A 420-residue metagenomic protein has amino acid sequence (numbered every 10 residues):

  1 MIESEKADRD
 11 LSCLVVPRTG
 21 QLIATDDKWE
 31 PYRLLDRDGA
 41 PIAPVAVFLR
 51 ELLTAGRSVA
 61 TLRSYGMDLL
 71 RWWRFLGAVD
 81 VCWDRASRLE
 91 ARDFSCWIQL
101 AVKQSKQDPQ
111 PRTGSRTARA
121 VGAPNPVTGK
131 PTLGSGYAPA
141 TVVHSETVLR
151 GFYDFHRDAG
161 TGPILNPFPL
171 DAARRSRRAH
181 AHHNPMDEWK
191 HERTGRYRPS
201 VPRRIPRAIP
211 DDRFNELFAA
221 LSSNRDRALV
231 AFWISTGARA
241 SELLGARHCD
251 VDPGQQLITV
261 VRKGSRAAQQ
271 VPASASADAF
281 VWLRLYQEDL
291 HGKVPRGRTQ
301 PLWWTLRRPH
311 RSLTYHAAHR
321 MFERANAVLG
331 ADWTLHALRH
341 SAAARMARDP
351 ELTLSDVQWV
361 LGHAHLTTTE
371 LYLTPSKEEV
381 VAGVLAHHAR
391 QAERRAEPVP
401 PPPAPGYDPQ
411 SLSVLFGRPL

Functional and structural regions predicted by a protein language model:
I2-E5, H387-L420: C-terminal secondary-structure termini that scaffold catalytic or DNA-interacting sites
D36, A219-A220, P253-L257, V261-R308 (+1 more regions): Basic, alpha-helical nucleic-acid-contacting "clamp/cap" segments
A46-T61, L70-M186, E216: N-terminal core-binding DNA-recognition domain of tyrosine recombinases/integrases
D158-N166, W233-Q255, S355: Short, charged phosphate-coordinating catalytic segments
G162-E216, V261-G264, T305-H310: Flexible interdomain linker/hinge and immediately adjacent N-terminus of the catalytic tyrosine-recombinase domain
V201-R203, R207-A240, L244: Basic, Lys/Arg- and aromatic-enriched nucleic-acid-binding interface segment
K263-G264, L361-A389: Catalytic-site neighborhood detector that most strongly recognizes the C-terminal catalytic loop/helix of tyrosine
H319-W359: Short, basic (Lys/Arg/His-rich) helix/loop patches that form interaction surfaces in the mid-to-C-terminal regions
